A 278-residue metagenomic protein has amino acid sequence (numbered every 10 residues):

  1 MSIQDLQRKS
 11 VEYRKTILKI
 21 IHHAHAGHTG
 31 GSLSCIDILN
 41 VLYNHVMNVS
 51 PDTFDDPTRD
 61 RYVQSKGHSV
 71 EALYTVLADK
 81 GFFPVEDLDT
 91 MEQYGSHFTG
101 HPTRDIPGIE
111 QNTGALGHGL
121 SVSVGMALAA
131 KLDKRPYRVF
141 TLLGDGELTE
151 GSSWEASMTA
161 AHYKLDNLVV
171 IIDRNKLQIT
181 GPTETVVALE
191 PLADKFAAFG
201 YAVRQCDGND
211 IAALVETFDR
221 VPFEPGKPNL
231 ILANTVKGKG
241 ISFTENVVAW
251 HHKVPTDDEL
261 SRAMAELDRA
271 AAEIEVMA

Functional and structural regions predicted by a protein language model:
M1-Y13: N-terminal hydrophobic or amphipathic helices/low-complexity stretches enriched in small/hydrophobic/Pro/Gly
S10-A26, D173-N175: N-terminal capping segment at the start of a domain
I17-I20, S32-H162: Cofactor-binding active-site loop characterized by glycine-rich and histidine/acidic residues
V63, V169, Q205, L230-L232: Structured core elements
S69, K80, N175, D210-I211 (+1 more regions): Short, glycine-/Ser/Thr-/acidic-enriched flexible segments
Y74-T75, T103, S152-W154, T180-E184 (+1 more regions): Short acidic, glycine/serine/threonine-rich loops at helix termini
G108, N112-A115, L120-F223: Thiamine diphosphate
I211-A278: Glycine/aspartate-rich loop-and-adjacent alpha/beta segment that forms the canonical ThDP
